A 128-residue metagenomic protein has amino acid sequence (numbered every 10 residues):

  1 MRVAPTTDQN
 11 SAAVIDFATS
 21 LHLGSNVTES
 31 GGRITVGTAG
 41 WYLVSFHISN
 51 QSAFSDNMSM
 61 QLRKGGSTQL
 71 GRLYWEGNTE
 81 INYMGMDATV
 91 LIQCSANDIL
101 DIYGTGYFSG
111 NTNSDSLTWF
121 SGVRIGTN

Functional and structural regions predicted by a protein language model:
M1-N128: Extracellular jelly-roll beta-sandwich "head" domains, especially the C-terminal globular C1q domain
